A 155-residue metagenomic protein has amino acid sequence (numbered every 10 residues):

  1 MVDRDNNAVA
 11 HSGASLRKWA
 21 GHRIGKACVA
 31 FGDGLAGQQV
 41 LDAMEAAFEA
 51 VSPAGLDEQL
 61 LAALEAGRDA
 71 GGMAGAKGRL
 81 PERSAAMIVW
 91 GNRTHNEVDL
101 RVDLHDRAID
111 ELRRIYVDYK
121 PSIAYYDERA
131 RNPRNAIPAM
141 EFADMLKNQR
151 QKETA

Functional and structural regions predicted by a protein language model:
M1-A155: N-terminal nucleophile
